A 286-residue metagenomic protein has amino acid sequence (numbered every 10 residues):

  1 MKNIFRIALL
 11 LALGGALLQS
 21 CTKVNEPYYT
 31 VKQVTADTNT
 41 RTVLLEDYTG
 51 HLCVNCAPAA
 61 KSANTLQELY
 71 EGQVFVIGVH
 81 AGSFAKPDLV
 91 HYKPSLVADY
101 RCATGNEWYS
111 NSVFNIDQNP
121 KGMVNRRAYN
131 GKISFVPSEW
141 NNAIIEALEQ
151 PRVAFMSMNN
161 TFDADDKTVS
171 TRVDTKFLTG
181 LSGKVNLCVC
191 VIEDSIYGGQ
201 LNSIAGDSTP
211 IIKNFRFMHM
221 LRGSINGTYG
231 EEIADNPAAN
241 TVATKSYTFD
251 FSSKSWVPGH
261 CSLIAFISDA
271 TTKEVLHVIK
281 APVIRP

Functional and structural regions predicted by a protein language model:
M1-F5, L13-L44, P286: Bacterial Sec-dependent N-terminal signal peptides
L17, T49-L52, A98: Secretory pathway export signals and precursors
S20, L52-N55, L187-V189: The N-terminal extracellular segments of secreted preproproteins, especially immediately downstream of signal
K23, N55-P58, V124: Disulfide-rich extracellular modules and peptides
T30-K32, S62-Q67, N141-A147: Intrinsically disordered, low-complexity boundary segments flanking structured domains
V34-F84: Local sequence-structure signature of Cys/Sec-based thiol-disulfide redox active-site neighborhoods
G78-P286: Short, conserved sequence motifs used for protein processing/export or organelle targeting and for catalysis
